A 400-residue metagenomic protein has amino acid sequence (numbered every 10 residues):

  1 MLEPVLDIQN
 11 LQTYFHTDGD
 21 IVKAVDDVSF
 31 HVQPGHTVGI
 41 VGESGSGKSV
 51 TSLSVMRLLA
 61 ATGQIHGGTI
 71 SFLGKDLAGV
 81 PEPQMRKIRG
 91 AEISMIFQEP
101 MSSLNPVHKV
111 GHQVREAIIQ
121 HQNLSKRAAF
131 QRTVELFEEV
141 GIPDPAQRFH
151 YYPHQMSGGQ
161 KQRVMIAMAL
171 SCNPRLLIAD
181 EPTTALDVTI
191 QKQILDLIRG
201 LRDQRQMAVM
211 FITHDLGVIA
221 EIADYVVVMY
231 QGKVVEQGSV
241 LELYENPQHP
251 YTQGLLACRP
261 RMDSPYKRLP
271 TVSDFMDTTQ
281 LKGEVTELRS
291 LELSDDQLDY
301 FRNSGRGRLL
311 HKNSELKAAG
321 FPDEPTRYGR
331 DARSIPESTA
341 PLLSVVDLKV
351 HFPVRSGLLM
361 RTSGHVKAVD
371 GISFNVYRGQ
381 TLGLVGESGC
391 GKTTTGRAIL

Functional and structural regions predicted by a protein language model:
L2-P4, I21, P143-Q147, V240-L343 (+1 more regions): Short catalytic/signature loops enriched in Gly
I65-D76, Y377: Conserved ABC transporter NBD signature motif
A128-Q147: Conserved ABC ATPase "signature" region
S171-R175: A short, proline-enriched helix->beta-strand linker immediately N-terminal to the Walker B motif in ABC-type P-loop
I219-E221: A short, surface-exposed alpha-helical micro-motif characterized by mixed small hydrophobic and charged/polar residues
